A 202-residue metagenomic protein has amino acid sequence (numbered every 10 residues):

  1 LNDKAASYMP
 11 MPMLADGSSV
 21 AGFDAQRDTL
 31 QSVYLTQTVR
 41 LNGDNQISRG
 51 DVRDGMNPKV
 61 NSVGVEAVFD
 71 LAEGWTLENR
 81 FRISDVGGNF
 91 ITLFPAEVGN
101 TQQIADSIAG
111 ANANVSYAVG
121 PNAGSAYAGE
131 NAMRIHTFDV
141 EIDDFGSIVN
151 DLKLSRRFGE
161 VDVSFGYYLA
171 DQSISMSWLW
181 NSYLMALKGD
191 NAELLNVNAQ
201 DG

Functional and structural regions predicted by a protein language model:
L1-E66, N89-F145, N198-G202: Acidic/polar loop-and-plug regions of large Gram-negative outer-membrane beta-barrel proteins
V60-G87, N122-G124, A128-G202: Face-selective signature of the C-terminal outer-membrane beta-barrel domain
